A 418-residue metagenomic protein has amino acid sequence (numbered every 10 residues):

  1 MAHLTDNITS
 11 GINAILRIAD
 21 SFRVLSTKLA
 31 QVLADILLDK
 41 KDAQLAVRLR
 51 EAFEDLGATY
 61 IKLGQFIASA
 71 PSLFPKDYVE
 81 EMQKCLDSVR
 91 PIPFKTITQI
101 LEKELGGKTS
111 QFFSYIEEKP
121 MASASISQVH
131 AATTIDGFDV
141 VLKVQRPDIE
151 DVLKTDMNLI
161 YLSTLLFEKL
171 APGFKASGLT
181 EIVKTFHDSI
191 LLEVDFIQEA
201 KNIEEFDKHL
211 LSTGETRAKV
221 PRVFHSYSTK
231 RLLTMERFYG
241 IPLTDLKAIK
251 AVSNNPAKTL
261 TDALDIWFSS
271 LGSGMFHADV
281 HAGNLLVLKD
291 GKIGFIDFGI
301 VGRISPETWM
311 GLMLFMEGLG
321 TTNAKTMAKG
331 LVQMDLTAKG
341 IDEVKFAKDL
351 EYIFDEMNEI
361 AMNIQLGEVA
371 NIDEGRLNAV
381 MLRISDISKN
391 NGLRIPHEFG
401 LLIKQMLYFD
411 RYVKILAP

Functional and structural regions predicted by a protein language model:
M1-Q128, D151-L179: N-terminal accessory/targeting segments that precede structured cores
I8, I12, D39-Q44, F238-D262 (+1 more regions): Helix-rich C-lobe and terminal helical cap/extension of kinase-like folds
K41, L45-L49, A70, E81-S88 (+6 more regions): Short hinge/gating elements
K76, Q83-R90, E102, E150 (+8 more regions): ATP-dependent phospho-/nucleotidyl transfer catalytic cores
P120-A124, F224-Y227, G400-L401: A short beta-turn/loop motif at secondary-structure boundaries
A131, D139-Q145: Glycine-rich ATP phosphate-binding loop
A132-T133, V280: Conserved beta3 strand of the Hanks-type protein kinase catalytic N-lobe
G283-V287: Hydrophobic residue at the +6 position relative to the catalytic HRD Asp in the kinase catalytic loop
